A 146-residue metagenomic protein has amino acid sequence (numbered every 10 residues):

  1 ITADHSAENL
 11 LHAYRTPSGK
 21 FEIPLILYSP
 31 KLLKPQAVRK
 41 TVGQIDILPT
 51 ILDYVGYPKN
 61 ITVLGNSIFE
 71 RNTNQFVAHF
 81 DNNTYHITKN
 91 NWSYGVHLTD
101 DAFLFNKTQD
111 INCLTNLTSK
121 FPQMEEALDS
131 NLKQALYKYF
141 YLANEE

Functional and structural regions predicted by a protein language model:
I1-E146: Solvent-exposed soluble domains appended to multi-pass membrane proteins
